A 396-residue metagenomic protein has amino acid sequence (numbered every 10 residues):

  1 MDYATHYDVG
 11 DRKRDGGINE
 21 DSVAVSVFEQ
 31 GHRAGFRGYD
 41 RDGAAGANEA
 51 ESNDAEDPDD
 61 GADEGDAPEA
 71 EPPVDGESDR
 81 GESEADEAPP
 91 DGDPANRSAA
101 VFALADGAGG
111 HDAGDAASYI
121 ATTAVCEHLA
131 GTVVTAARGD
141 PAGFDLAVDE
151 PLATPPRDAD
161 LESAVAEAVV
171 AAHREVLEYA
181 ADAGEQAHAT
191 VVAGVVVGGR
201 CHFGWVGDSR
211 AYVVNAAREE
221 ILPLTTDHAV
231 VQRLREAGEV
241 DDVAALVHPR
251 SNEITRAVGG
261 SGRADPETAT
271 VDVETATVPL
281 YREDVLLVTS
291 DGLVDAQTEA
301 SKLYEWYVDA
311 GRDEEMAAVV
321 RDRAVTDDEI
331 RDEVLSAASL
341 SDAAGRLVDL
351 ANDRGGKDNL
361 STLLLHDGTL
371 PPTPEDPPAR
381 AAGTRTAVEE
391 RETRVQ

Functional and structural regions predicted by a protein language model:
M1-Q396: PP2C/PPM-type serine/threonine phosphatase catalytic domain
